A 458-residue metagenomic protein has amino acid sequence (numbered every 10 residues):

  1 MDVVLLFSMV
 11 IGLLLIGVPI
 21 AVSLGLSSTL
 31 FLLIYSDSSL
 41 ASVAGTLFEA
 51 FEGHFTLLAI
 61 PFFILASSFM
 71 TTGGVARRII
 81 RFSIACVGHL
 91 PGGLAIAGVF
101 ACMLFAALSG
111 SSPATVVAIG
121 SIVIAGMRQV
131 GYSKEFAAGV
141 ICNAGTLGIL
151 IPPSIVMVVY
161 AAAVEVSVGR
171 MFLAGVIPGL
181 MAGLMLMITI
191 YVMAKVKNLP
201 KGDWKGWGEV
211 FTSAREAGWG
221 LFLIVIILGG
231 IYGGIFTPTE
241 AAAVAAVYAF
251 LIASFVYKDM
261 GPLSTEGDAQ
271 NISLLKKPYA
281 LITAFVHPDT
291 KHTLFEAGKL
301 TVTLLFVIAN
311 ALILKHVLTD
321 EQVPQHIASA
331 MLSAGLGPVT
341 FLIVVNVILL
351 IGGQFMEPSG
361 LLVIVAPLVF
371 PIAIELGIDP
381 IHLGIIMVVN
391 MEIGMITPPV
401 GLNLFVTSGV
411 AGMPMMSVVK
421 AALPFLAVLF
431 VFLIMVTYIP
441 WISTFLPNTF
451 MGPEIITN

Functional and structural regions predicted by a protein language model:
M1-N458: Alpha-helical transmembrane segments of multi-pass membrane transport proteins
